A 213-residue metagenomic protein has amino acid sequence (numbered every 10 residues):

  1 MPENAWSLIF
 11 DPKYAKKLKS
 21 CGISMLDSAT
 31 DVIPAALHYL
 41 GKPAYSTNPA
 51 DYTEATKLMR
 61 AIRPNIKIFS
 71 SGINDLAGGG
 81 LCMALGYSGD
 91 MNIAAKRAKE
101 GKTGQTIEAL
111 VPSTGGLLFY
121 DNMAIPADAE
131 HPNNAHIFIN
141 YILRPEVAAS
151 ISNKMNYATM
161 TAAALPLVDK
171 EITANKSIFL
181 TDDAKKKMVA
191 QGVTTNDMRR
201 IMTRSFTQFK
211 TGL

Functional and structural regions predicted by a protein language model:
M1-G80: Extracytoplasmic ligand-binding site segments that recognize negatively charged/polar headgroups
D11-A15, K19, L37-G41, P64 (+7 more regions): Sec-exported extracytoplasmic/periplasmic mature domains
A29-V32, G89-N92, T114-L117, E130 (+1 more regions): Solvent-exposed loop/turn segments at secondary-structure junctions within structured extracellular/periplasmic domains
Y52-A61, S70, T103-A127: Periplasmic-binding protein-like
G72-I73, L81, A135, A148: Short, hydrophobic alpha-helical packing/hinge segments within bilobed ligand-binding/sensory domains
N74, D182-L213: Conserved C-terminal helix/tail region of periplasmic/extracytoplasmic solute-binding proteins
M83-G104: A ligand-binding cleft/hinge motif common to bilobed small-molecule-binding domains
P126-K187: Mature extracytoplasmic/periplasmic domains
